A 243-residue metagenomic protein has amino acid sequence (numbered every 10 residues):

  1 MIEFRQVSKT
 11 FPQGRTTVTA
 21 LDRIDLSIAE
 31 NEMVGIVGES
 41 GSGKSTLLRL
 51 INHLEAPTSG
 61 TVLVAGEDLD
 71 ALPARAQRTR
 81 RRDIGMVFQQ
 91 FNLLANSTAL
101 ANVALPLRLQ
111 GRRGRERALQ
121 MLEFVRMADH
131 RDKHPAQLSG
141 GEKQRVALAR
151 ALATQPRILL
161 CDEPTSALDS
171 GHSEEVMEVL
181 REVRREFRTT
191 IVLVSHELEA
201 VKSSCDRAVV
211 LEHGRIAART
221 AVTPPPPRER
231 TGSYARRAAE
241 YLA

Functional and structural regions predicted by a protein language model:
I2-F4, S8-A200, S204-C205, V210-H213: ABC family nucleotide-binding domain
R215-A239: Conserved beta-strand-loop-alpha-helix hinge in the C-terminal portion of ABC ATPase nucleotide-binding domains
L242-A243: Short, intrinsically disordered, low-complexity terminal/loop segments
